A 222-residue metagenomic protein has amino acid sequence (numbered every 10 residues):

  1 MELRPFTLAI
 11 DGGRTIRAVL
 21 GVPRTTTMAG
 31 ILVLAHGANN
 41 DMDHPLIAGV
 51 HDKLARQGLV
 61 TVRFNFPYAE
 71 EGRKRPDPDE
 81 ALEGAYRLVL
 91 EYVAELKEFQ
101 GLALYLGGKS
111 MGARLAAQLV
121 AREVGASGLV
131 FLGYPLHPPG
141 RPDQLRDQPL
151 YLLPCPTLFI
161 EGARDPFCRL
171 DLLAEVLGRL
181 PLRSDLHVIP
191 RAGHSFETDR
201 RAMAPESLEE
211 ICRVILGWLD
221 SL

Functional and structural regions predicted by a protein language model:
F6-A103, F196-R200, A204: Serine-hydrolase catalytic machinery in alpha/beta-hydrolase-like enzymes
V33-G37, G133, E161: The conserved beta1-alpha1 loop
I47, R146, C155, C168-L177: Short alpha-helix in the alpha/beta-hydrolase fold that links the catalytic acid
Y86-C155: Primarily recognizes the serine-hydrolase "nucleophile elbow" in alpha/beta-hydrolase and SGNH/GDSL folds
L152-P154, F159-E161, D165: Short beta-strand/loop motif that positions the catalytic acidic residue of the alpha/beta-hydrolase fold
A163-C168, H194-S195: Acidic catalytic loop of the alpha/beta-hydrolase fold
R179-E197: Catalytic histidine neighborhood in serine/cysteine hydrolases with alpha/beta-hydrolase-type architecture
A192, R200-L222: Catalytic active-site module of serine/aspartate enzymes centered on a nucleophile-bearing elbow/loop
